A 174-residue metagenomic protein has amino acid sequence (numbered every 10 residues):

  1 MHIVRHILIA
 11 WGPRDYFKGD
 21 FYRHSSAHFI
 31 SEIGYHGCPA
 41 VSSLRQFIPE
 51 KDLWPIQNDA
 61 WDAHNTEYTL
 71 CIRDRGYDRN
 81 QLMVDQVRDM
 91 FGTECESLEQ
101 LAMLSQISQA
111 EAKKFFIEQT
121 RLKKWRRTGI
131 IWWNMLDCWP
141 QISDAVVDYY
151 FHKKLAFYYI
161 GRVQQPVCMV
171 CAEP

Functional and structural regions predicted by a protein language model:
H6-L8, G12-P174: Substrate-binding clefts and catalytic carboxylate motifs of secreted carbohydrate-active enzymes
